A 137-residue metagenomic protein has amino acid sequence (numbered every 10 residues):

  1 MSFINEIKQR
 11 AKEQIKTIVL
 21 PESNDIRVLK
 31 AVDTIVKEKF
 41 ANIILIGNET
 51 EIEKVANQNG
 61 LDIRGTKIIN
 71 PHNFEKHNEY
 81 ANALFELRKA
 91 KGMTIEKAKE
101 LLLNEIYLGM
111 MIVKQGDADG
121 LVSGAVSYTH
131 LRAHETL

Functional and structural regions predicted by a protein language model:
M1-G120: Contiguous, glycine/small-aliphatic-enriched amphipathic segments in soluble metabolic enzymes
D25, V126-Y128: Short glycine-rich anion-binding loops that position phosphate/pyrophosphate groups of nucleotides and phosphorylated
S123: Short beta-strand and adjacent tight-turn residues that come in two discontinuous sequence segments and form the edges
H130, E135-L137: Single conserved hydrophobic/aromatic residue that forms the stacking wall/gate of nucleotide- or nucleobase-binding
